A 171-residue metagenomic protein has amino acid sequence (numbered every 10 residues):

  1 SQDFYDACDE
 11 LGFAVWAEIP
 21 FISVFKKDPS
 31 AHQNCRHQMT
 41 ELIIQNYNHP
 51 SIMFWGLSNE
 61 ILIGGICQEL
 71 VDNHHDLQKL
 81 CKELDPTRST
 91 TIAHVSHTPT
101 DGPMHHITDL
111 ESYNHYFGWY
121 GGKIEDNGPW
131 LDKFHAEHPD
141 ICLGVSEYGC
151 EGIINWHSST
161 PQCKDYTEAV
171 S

Functional and structural regions predicted by a protein language model:
S1-S171: Substrate-binding/catalytic cleft of secreted carbohydrate-active enzymes, primarily glycoside hydrolases
